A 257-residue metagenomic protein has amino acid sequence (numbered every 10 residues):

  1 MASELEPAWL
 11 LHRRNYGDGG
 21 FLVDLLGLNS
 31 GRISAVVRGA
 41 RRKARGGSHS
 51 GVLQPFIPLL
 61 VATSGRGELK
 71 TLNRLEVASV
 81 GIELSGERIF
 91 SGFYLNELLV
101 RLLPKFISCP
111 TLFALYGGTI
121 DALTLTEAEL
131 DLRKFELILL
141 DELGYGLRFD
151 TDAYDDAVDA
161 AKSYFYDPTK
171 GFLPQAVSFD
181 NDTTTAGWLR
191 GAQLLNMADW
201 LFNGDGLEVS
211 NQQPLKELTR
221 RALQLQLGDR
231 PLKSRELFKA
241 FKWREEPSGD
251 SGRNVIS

Functional and structural regions predicted by a protein language model:
M1-L22, L26-S257: Non-catalytic alpha-helical scaffolds and adjoining flexible linkers that form interface surfaces for assembly
